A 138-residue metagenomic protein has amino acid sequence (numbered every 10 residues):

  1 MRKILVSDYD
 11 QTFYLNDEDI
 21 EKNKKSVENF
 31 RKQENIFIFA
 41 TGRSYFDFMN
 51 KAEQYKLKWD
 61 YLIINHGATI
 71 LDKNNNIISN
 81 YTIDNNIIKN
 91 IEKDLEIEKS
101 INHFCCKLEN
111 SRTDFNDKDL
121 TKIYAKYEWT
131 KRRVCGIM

Functional and structural regions predicted by a protein language model:
M1-K3, K58-W59: Short loop/turn microsegments at loop-to-beta-strand junctions
R2-D19: Asp-based phosphoryl-transfer active-site loop
I20-L120: Active-site phosphate-binding/coordination module
D119-M138: Acidic, His- and aromatic-enriched active-site or binding-groove loops in soluble protein domains that engage sugars
